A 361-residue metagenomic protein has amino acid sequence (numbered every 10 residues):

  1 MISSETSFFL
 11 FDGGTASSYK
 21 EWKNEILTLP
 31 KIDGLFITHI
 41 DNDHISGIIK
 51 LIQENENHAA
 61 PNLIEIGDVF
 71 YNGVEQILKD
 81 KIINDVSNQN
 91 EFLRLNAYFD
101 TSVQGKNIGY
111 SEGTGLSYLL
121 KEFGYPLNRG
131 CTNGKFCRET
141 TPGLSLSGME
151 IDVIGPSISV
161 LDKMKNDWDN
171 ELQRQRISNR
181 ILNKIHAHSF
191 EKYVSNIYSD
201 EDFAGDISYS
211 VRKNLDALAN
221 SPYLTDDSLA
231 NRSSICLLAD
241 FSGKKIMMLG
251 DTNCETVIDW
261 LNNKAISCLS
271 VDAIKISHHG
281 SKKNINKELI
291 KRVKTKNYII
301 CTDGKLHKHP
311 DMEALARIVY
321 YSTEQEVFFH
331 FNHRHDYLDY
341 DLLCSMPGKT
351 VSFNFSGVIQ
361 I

Functional and structural regions predicted by a protein language model:
M1-G34, L229-E255: Conserved beta-strand hairpin/beta-sheet module of binuclear metal-dependent hydrolase folds, prominently
F8-F11, G34-F36, F70-N72, M247-L249 (+3 more regions): Structural recognition of the beta-strand scaffold that forms the well-ordered cores of secreted hydrolase catalytic
D12, H39, V69, V153 (+5 more regions): Divalent metal-coordination and catalytic microenvironments
S17, I40-I45, Q76-L78, N253-V257 (+3 more regions): Active-site environment of divalent metal-dependent phosphoester hydrolases
Y19-V69, I266-K283, R292-K296: Active-site metal-binding motif and surrounding structural segment of the metallo-beta-lactamase
E56-K244, F331-H333, C344-I361: Flexible, acidic/histidine-containing loops and adjacent segments that form or flank the divalent-metal
P222-N284: Long, well-ordered mid-to-C-terminal structural blocks that present hydrophobic/aromatic surfaces
S242, T252-A273, E288-R292, K308-I361: C-terminal regulatory/interaction regions
